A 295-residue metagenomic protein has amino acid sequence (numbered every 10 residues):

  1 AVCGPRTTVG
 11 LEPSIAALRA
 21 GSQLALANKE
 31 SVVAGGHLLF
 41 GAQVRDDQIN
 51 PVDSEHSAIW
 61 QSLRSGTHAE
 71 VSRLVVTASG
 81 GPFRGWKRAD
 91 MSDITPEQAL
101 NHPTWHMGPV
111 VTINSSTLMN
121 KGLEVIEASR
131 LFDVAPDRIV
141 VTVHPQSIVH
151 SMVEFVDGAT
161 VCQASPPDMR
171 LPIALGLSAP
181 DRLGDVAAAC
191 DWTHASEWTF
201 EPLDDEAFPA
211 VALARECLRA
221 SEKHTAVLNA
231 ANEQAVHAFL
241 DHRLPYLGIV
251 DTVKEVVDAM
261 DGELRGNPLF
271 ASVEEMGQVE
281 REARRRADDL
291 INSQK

Functional and structural regions predicted by a protein language model:
A1-K295: Catalytic, metal-anchored helix/loop core of enzyme active sites in primary metabolism
